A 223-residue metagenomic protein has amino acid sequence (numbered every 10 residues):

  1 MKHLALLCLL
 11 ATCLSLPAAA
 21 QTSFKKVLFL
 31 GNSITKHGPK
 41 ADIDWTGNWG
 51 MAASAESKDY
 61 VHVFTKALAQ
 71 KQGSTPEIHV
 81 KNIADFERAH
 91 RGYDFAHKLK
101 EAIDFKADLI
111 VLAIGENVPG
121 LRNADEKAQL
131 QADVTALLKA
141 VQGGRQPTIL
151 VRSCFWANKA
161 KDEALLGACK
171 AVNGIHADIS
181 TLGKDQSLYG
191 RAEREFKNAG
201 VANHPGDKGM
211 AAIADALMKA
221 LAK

Functional and structural regions predicted by a protein language model:
A5-S15: Bacterial N-terminal signal peptides
A18-A20: Boundary at the C-terminal end of the N-terminal hydrophobic targeting segment
S23-L28, K36-A124: Conserved SGNH/GDSL esterase-like catalytic core that processes O-acyl groups on lipids and polysaccharides
G47-A55, N123-K127, V151-F155, N198-H204: Second-shell loop/turn segments in exported
H62, K66, K100, A132-K139 (+5 more regions): Solvent-exposed, polar/charged alpha-helical surfaces in well-ordered, non-transmembrane soluble domains, broadly
F95-A96, E126-T135: Charged helix-capping and loop-helix junction motifs
V111-P119, L137-A171: Active-site segments of SGNH/GDSL-like serine hydrolases that catalyze O-acetyl group transfer/hydrolysis on lipids
C154-K223: Catalytic His-Asp segment of secreted/periplasmic serine-dependent ester chemistry enzymes
